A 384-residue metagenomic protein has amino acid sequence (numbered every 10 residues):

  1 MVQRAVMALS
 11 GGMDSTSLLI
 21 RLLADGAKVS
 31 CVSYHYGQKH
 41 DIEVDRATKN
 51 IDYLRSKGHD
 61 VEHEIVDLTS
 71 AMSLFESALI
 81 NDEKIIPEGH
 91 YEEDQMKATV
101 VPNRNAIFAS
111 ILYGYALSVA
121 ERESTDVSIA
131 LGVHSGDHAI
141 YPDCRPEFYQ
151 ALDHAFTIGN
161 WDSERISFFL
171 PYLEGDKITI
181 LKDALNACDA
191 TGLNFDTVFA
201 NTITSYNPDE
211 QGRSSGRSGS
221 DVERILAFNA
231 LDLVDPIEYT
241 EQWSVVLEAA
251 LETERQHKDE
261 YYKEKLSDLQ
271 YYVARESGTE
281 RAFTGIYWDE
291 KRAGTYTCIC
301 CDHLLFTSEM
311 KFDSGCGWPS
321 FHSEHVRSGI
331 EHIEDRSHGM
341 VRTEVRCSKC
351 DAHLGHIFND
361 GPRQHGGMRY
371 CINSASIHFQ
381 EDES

Functional and structural regions predicted by a protein language model:
M1-F195, D221: ATP-dependent adenylation/nucleotidyltransferase module used to activate substrates
M13-D14, H134, S218, G317-P319 (+1 more regions): Gly/Ser/Thr-rich beta-alpha loop segments that engage phosphate groups in nucleotides
S110, G114, T204-L226, Y296-L305 (+2 more regions): Local cysteine-cluster metal-coordination motifs and their immediate loop/turn environment, predominantly Fe-S cluster
G132-S135, S205, T279: Short linear capping/connector segments at secondary-structure termini
K177, D183, A187-A230, D235: Accessory C-terminal segments flanking Radical SAM cores
R213-V246, L305-C316, G355-H356, A375-E383: Iron-sulfur (Fe-S) cluster-binding segments and ferredoxin-like electron-carrier domains, especially [2Fe-2S]
V246-H257: Iron-sulfur (Fe-S) cluster-binding modules
R255-S384: A short Gly-Trp-Pro
